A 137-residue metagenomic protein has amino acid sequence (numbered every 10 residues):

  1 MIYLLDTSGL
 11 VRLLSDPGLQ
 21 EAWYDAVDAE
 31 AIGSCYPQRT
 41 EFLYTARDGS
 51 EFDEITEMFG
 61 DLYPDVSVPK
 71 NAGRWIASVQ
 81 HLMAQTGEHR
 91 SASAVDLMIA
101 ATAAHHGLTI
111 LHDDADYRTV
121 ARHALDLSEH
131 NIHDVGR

Functional and structural regions predicted by a protein language model:
M1, A100, A104-R137: Acidic, PIN/NYN-like endoribonuclease modules and their adjacent C-terminal/linker elements
M1-S34, Y44-E57, G136: Short, well-structured N-terminal submotif of metal-dependent ribonuclease cores
D6-T7, Q38, D113: A secondary-structure boundary/capping signal
L10-V11, R39-F42, Y117: A generic structural signal for short hydrophobic patches within well-formed alpha-helices
Q20, R39, F52, G73-A77 (+1 more regions): A general structural signal for well-ordered alpha-helical segments in protein cores
D28-E30, D61-L62, T86, H106 (+1 more regions): Structured helix-beta-strand junction loops
S50-A72: Active-site-proximal, substrate-binding regions of enzyme catalytic domains and RNA-binding/basic surfaces
P64-L111: Active-site neighborhoods of divalent-metal-dependent phosphate/nucleic-acid chemistry enzymes
